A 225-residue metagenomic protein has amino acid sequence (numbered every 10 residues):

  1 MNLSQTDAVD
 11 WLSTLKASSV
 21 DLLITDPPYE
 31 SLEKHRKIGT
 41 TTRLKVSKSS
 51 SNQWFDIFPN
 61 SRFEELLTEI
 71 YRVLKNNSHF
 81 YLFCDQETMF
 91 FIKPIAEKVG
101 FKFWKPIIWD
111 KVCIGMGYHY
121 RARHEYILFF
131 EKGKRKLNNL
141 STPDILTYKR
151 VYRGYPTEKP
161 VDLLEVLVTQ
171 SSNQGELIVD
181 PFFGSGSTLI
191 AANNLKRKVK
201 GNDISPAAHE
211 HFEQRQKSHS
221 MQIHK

Functional and structural regions predicted by a protein language model:
M1-E210: Core catalytic lobe of class I
E213-K225: Short, conserved SAM-binding/catalytic segment of Class I S-adenosyl-L-methionine-dependent methyltransferases
